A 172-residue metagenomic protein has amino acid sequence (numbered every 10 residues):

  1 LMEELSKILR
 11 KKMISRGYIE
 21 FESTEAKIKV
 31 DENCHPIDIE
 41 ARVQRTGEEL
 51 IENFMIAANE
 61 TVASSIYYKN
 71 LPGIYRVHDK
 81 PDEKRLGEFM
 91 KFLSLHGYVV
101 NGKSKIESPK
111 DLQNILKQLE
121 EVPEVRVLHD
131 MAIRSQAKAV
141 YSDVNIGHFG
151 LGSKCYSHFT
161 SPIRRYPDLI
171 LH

Functional and structural regions predicted by a protein language model:
L1-H172: Electropositive polyanion-binding surfaces
